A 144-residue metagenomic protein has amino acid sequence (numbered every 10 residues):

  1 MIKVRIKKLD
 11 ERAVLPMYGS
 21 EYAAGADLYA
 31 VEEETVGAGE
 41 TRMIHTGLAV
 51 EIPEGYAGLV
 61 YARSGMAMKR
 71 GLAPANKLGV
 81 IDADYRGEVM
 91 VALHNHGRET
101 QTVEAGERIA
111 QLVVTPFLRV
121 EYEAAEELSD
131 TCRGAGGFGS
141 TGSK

Functional and structural regions predicted by a protein language model:
M1-K144: DUTPase catalytic domain/fold
